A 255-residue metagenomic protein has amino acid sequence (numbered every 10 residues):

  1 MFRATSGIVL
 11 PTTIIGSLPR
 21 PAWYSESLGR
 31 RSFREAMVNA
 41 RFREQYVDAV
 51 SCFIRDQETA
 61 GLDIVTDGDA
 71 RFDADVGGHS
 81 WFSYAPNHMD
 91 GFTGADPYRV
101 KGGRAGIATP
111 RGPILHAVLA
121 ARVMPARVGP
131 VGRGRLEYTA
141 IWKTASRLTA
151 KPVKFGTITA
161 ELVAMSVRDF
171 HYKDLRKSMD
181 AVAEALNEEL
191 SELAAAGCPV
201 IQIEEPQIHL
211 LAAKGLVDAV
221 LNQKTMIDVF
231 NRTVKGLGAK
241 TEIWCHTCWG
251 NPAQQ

Functional and structural regions predicted by a protein language model:
M1-Q255: Domain-level signal for soluble alpha/beta catalytic cores
